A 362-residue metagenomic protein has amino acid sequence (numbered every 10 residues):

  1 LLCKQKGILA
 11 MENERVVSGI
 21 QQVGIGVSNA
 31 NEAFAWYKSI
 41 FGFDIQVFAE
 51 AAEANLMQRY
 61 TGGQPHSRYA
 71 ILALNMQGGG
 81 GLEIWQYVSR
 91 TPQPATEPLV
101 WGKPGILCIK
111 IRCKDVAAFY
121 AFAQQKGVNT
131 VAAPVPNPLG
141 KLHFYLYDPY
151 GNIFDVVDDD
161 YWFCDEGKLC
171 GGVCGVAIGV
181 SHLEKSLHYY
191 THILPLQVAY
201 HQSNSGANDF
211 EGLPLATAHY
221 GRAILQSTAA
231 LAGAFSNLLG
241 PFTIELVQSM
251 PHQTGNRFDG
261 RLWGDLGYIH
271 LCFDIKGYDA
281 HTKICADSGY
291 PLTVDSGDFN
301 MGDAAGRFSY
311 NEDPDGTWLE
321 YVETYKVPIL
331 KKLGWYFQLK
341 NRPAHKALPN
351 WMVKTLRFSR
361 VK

Functional and structural regions predicted by a protein language model:
G7-F34, D44-E50, P104-I111, D158-L187 (+4 more regions): N-terminal beta-strand motif that seeds the catalytic metal site of vicinal oxygen chelate
R15, G26-G79, Q125, N137 (+2 more regions): Core segments of cupin and vicinal oxygen chelate
S18-S28, H66-S89, Q93-F122, L142-L146 (+6 more regions): Vicinal oxygen chelate
G63, V135-P138, N300-D303: Short loop/turn motifs at secondary-structure junctions and domain boundaries
V128-L146, Y150-G151, D155-C164, V173: Long, hydrophobic, well-ordered secondary-structure blocks that form the structural core and pocket-lining surfaces
V135-N137, P214-L225, E245-M250, T254-G260 (+2 more regions): Intrinsic, low-complexity N-terminal interaction/targeting segments
Q226, L231-A232, L238-S249, W263 (+3 more regions): C-terminal functional regions that serve as terminal interaction/effector modules
